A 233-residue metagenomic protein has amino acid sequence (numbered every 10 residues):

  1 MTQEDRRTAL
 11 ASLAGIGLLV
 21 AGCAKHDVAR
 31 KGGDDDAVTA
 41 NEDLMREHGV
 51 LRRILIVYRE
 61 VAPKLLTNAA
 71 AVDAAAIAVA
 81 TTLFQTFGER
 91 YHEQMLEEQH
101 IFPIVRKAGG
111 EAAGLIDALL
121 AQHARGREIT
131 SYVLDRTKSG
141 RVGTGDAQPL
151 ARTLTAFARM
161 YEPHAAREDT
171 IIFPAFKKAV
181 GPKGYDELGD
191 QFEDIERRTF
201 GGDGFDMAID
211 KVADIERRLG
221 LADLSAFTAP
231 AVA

Functional and structural regions predicted by a protein language model:
M1-A233: Small-residue-biased structural context
